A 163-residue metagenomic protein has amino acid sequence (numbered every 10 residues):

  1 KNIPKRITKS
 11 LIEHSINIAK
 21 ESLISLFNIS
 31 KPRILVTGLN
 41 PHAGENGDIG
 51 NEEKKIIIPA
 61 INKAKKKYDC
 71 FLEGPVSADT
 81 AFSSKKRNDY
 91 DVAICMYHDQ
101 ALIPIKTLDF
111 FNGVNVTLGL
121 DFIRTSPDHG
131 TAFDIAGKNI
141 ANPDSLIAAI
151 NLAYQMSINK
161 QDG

Functional and structural regions predicted by a protein language model:
K1-G163: Anion-binding alpha/beta catalytic cores of soluble intermediary-metabolism enzymes, centered on
